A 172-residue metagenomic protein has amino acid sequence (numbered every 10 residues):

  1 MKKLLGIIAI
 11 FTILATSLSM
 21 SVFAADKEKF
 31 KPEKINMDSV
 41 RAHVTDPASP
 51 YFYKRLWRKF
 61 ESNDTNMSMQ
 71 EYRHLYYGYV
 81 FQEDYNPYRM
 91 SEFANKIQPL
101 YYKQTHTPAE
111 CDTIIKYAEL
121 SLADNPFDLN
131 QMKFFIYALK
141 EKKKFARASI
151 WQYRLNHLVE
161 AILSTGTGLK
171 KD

Functional and structural regions predicted by a protein language model:
M1-K29: Bacterial Sec-dependent N-terminal signal peptides
A25-C111, D172: N-terminal alpha-helical interaction modules that lie
F93, M132-F135: TPR repeat positional signature
L120-S121, L155: Canonical positions in the second alpha-helix
L129-N130, H157-K171: Boundary/linker segments of alpha-helical solenoid repeat arrays
K140-L163: TPR/TPR-like (Sel1-like) alpha-helical repeat modules
